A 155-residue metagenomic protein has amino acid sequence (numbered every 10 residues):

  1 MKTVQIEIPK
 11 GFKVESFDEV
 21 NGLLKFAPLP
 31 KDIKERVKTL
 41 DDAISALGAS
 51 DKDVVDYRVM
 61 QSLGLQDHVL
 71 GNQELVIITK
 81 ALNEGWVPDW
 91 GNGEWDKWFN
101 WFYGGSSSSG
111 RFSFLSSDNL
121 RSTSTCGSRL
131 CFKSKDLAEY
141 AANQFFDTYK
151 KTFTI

Functional and structural regions predicted by a protein language model:
M1-K34: Short, low-complexity, charged amphipathic interaction modules
V20, L40-A43, F145, Y149: Generic structural signal of hydrophobic/aromatic residues within well-ordered alpha-helices of folded domains
R36-W90: Negatively charged, low-complexity tracts enriched in Asp/Glu with abundant Ser/Thr
L75-N83, W98-G104, F132: Aromatic/pi-system hotspot detector in well-structured domains
G91-G127: Short aromatic-glycine-(Arg/Gly/Cys) micro-motifs in beta-strand/loop hairpins
S116-I155: Short, compact, well-ordered microdomains
